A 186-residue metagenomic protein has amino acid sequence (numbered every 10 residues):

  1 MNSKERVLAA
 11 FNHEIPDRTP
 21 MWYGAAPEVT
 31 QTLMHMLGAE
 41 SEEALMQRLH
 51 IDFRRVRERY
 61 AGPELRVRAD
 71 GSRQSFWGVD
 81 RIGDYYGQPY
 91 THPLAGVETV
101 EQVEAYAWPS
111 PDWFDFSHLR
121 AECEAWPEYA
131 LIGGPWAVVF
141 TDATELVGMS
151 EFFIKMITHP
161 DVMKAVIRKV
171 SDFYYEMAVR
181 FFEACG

Functional and structural regions predicted by a protein language model:
M1-G186: Catalytic cores of TIM-barrel enzymes
